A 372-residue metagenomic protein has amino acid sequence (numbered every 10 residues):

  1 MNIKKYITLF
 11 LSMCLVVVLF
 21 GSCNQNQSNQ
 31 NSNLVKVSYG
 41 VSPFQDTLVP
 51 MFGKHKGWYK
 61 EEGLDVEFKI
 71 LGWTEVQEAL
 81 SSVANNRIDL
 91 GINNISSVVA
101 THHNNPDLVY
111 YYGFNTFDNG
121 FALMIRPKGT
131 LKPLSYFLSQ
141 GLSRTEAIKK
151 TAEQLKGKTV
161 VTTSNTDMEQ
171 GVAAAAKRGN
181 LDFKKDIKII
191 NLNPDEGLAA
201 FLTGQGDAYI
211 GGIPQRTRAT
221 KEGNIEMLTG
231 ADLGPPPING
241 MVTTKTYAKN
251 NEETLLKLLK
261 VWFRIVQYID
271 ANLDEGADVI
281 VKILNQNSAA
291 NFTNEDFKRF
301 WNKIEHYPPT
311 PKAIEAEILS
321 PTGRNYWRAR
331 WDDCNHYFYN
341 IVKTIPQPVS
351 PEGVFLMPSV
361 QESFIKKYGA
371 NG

Functional and structural regions predicted by a protein language model:
M1-V35, K367-G372: Short, low-complexity disordered leader/linker segments with a strong preference for bacterial N-terminal type II
Q27, Y59, M227-A231: Short beta-strand/turn micro-motifs at beta-sheet edges
N31-N191, D207, I213, P235: Short, glycine-/small- and polar/acidic-enriched structural segments that line small-molecule recognition paths
D46, H55, E75, A79 (+11 more regions): Stable alpha-helical elements in mature extracytoplasmic
K185, E196-Q286: Pocket-lining segment of extracytoplasmic ligand-binding domains
N251-I341: Secondary-structure end/capping motifs
R328-G372: Conserved C-terminal helix/tail region of periplasmic/extracytoplasmic solute-binding proteins
